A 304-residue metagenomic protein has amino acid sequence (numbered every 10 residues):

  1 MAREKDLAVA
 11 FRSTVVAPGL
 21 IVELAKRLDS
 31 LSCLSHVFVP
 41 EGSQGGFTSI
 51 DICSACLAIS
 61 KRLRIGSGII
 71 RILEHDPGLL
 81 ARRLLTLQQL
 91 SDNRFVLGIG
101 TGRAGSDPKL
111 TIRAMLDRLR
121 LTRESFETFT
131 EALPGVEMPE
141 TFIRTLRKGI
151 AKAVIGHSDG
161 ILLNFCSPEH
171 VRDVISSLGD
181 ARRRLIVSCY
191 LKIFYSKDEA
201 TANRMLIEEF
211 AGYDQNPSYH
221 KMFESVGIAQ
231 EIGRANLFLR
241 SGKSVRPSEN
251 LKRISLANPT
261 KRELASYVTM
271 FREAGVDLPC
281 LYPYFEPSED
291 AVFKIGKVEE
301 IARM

Functional and structural regions predicted by a protein language model:
M1-S60: N-terminal beta1-alpha1-beta2 module of alpha/beta enzyme domains
A2, A25-L31, C53-R64, L84-F95 (+3 more regions): Acidic (Asp/Glu)-rich catalytic clusters
A2-V16, E74-V136, F165-S177, T201-Y219: Flexible, glycine-rich active-site loops centered on histidine and acidic residues that chelate a metal or position
K5-L20, G68-G78, E137-T145, I193-S196 (+1 more regions): Active-site mouth loops of central-metabolism enzymes
K5-S13, S35-V39, R64-G68, F95-I99 (+4 more regions): Hydrophobic faces of well-ordered beta-strands that scaffold small-molecule active sites in alpha/beta enzyme cores
V15-D29, L80-L84, T145-A153, T201 (+2 more regions): Short, acidic/polar
S35-I59, R71, R103-L110, F165-P168 (+2 more regions): Glycine-rich, proline-tolerant flexible connector loops at the mouths of alpha/beta enzymes
I112-A132, E137, R172, S176-A274: An alpha-helical appendage that flanks or caps ligand/catalytic pockets
